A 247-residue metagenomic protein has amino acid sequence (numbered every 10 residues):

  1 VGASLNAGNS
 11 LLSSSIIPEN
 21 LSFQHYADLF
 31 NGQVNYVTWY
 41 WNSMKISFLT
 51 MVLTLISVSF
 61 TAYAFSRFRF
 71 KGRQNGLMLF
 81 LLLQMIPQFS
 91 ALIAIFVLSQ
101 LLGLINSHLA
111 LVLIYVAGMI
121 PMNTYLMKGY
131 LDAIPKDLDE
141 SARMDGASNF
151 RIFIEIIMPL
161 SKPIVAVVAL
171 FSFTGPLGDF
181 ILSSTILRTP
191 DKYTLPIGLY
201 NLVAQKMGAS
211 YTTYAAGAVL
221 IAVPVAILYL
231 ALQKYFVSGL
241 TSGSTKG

Functional and structural regions predicted by a protein language model:
V1-G247: A structural signal for multi-pass alpha-helical bundles of membrane permease subunits that mediate small-molecule
